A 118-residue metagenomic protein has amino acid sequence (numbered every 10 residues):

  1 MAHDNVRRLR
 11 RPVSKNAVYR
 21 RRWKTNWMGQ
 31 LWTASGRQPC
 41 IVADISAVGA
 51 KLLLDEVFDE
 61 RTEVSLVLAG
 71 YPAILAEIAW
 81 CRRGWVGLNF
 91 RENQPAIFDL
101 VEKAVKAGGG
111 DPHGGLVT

Functional and structural regions predicted by a protein language model:
M1-T118: Structured alpha-helical
